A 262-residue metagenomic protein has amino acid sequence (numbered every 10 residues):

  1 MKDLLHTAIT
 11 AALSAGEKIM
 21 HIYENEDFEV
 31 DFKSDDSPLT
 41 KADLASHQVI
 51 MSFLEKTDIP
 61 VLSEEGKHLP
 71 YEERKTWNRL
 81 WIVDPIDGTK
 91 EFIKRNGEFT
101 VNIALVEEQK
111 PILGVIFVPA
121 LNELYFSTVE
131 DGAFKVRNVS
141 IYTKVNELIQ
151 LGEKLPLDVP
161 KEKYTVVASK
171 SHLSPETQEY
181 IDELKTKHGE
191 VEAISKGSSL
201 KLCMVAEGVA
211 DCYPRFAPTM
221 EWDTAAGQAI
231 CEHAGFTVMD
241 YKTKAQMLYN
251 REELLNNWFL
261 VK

Functional and structural regions predicted by a protein language model:
M1-A12, L148-I149, Q178-K187, I194 (+1 more regions): Oxyanion/phosphate-interacting regions
M1-I86, E179-D182, K196, C203 (+2 more regions): N-terminal subdomain of lithium-sensitive/metallo-dependent phosphomonoesterases centered on the IMPase/IPPase/PAP
I19, D43, L54, T89 (+5 more regions): Residue-level signal for inorganic ion chemistry
L44, G66, S171-H172, P218: Short, surface-exposed acidic/glycine-rich loop or hinge patches that mediate macromolecular interfaces
E73-K75, I93-G97, S127, E252: Short glycine/proline-enriched turns and hinge-like loops at secondary-structure junctions
W77-I116: Glycine-rich active-site/cofactor-binding loop and its immediate structural neighborhood
A104-L202, R251-K262: Acidic beta-strand-loop-alpha-helix segment within the catalytic core of divalent metal-dependent phosphate-processing
